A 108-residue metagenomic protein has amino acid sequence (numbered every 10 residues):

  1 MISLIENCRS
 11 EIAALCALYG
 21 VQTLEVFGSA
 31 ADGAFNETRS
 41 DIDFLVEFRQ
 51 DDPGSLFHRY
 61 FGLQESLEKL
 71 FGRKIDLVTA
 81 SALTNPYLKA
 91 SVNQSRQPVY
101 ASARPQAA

Functional and structural regions predicted by a protein language model:
M1-E25, A31-T38, R49-A108: Catalytic core of pol beta-like nucleotidyltransferases
D43-V46: Short, aliphatic-rich beta-strand segments
